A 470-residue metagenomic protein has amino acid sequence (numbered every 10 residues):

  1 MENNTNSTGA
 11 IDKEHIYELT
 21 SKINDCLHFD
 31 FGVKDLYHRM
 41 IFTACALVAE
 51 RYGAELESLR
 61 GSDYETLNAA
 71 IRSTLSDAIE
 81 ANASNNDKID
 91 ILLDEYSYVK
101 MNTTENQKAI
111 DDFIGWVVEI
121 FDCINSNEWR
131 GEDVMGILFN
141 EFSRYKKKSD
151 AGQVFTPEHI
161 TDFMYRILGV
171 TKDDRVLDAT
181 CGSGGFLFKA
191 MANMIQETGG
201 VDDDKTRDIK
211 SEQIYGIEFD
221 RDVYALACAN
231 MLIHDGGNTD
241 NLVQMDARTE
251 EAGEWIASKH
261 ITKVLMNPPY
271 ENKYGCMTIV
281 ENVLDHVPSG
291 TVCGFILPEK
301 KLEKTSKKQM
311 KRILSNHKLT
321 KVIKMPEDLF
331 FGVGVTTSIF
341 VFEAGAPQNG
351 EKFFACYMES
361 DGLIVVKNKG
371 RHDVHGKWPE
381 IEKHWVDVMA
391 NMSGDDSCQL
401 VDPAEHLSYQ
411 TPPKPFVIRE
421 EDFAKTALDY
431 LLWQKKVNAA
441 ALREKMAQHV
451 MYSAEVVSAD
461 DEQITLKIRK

Functional and structural regions predicted by a protein language model:
M1-F31, I114-W129: Short, basic/polar, glycine-containing "phosphate-handling" surface segments that engage DNA
T20-N24, H28, G32-I41, E57-S62: Upstream accessory/linker segments immediately N-terminal to the RecA-like ATPase cores of bacterial MutS and a subset
Y37-C45, E132, G136, E158 (+3 more regions): Non-catalytic, well-ordered alpha-helical scaffold segments
M40, L59-R60, D133-V134, D150-F155: Short coil/turn segments at secondary-structure boundaries
A46-R144: Long recognition/docking surfaces used for binding and targeting
W116-E119, M164, T426, K470: SAM-dependent transferase fold signal centered on methyltransferase-like domains, encompassing both Class I
D150-K273, M277, G290, P298-K300: Conserved S-adenosyl-L-methionine
I256-S258, K263-K470: A conserved structural/catalytic subdomain of Rossmann-like adenosyl-cofactor enzymes
